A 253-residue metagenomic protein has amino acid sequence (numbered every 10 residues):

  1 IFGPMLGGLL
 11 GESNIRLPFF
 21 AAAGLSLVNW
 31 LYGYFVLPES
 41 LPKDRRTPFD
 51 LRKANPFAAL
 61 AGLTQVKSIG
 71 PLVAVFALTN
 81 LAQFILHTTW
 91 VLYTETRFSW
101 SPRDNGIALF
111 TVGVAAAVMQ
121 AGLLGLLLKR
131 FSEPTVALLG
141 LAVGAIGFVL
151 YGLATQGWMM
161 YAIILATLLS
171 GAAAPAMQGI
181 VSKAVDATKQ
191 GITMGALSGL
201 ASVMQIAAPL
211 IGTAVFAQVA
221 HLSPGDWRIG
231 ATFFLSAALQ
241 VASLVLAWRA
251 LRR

Functional and structural regions predicted by a protein language model:
I1-F35: Helix-loop-helix hairpin linking two adjacent transmembrane segments in secondary transporters
G11, M119-E133: Helix-to-loop junctions at the C-terminal end of transmembrane segments in multipass secondary transporters
G11-G24, A214-Q240: A membrane-interface helix-boundary motif in multi-pass transporters
W30-V36, F234-R253: Multi-pass alpha-helical transporter architecture, strongest for 12-TM Major Facilitator/SLC carriers used
P38-V75, R97: Juxtamembrane intracellular "pre-TM" segments in multi-pass secondary transporters
V66-T89, L165: Pair of pore-lining "gating" transmembrane helices in MFS-fold secondary transporters
T88-N105: Short amphipathic helix-loop junctions that connect adjacent transmembrane helices in Major Facilitator Superfamily/SLC
P134-M177: C-terminal transmembrane helical hairpin of 12-TM major facilitator-type secondary transporters
